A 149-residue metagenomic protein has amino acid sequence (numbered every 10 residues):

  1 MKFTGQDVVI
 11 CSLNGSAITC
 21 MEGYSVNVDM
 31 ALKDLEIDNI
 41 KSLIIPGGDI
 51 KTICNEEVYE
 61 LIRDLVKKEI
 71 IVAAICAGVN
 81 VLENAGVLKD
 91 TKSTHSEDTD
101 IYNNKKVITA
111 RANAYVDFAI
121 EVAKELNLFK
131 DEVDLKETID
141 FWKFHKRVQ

Functional and structural regions predicted by a protein language model:
K2-S16, Y24-Q149: Active-site-adjacent pocket-lining segments in enzyme domains
C20: Acidic surface patches and DE-rich sequence motifs
